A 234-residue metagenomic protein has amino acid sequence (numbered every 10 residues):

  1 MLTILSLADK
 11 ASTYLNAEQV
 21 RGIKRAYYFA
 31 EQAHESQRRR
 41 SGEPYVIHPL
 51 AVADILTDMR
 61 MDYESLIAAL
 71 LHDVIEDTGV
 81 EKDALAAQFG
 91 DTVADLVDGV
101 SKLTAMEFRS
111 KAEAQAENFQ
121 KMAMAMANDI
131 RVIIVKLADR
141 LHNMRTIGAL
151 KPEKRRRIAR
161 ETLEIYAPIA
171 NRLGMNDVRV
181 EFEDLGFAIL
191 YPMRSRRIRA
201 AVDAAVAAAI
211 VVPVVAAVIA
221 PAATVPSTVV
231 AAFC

Functional and structural regions predicted by a protein language model:
M1-A209, P213, A217, A222: Active-site helical microenvironments for divalent-metal-assisted chemistry
